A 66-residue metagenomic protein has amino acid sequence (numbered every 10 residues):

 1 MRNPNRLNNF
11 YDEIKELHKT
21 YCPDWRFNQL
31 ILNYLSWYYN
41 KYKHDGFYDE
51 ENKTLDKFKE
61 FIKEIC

Functional and structural regions predicted by a protein language model:
M1-W25: N-terminal acidic leader/helix
F10-E13, L17, N33-Y34, K57 (+1 more regions): Charge-rich, solvent-exposed alpha-helical interaction surfaces
K19-C22, L35, Y39: Hydrophobic/aromatic-lined pockets within catalytic cores
R26-F27, E50: Short, structural beta-strand-to-alpha-helix junction motif
F27, I31-N33, W37: Catalytic phosphate/metal-binding cores of nucleic-acid and nucleotide-processing enzymes, i.e., regions that mediate
N40-C66: Short, charged early-sequence alpha-helical segments and their helix-coil boundaries
